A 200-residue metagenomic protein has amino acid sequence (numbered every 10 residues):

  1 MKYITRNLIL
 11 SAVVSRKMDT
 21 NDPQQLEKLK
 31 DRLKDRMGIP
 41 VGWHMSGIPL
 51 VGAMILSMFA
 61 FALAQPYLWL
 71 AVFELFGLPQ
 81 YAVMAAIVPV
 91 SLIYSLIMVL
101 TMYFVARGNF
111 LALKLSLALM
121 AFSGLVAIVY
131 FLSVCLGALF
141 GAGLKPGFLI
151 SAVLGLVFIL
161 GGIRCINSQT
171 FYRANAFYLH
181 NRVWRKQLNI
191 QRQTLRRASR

Functional and structural regions predicted by a protein language model:
N7-V13, Q169-R200: Short, highly charged, low-complexity non-transmembrane loops/tails of multi-pass membrane proteins
S11-A62: Cytosolic juxtamembrane helix and N-cap/initiation of the first transmembrane helix
G47-A53, V72-M84, F110-K114: Short juxtamembrane and helix-loop transition motifs at transmembrane-helix boundaries in membrane proteins
S57-A62, P79-L100, F122: Generic alpha-helical transmembrane segments
L63-F76, I128-L139: Juxtamembrane "helix-exit" motif on the non-cytosolic side of transmembrane helices
L96-T101, V126-S133: Hydrophobic, membrane-inserted alpha-helices
L100-L125: Loop-to-transmembrane helix junctions at the membrane interface
A127, V134-K186: Alpha-helical membrane-associated segments of multi-pass integral membrane proteins
